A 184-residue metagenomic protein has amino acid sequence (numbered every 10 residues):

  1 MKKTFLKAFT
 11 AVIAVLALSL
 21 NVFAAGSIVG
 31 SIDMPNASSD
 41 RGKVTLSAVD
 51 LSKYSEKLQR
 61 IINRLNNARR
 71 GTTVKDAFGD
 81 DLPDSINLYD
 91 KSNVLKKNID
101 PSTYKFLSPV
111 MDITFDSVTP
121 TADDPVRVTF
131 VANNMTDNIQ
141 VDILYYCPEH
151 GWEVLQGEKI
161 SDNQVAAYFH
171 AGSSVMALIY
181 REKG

Functional and structural regions predicted by a protein language model:
K2-F9, L20-Y104, T119-M135: Feature for mature exported/ectodomain regions
F9, A24-G42, L51, T103-M111 (+3 more regions): Proteolytic cleavage junctions
